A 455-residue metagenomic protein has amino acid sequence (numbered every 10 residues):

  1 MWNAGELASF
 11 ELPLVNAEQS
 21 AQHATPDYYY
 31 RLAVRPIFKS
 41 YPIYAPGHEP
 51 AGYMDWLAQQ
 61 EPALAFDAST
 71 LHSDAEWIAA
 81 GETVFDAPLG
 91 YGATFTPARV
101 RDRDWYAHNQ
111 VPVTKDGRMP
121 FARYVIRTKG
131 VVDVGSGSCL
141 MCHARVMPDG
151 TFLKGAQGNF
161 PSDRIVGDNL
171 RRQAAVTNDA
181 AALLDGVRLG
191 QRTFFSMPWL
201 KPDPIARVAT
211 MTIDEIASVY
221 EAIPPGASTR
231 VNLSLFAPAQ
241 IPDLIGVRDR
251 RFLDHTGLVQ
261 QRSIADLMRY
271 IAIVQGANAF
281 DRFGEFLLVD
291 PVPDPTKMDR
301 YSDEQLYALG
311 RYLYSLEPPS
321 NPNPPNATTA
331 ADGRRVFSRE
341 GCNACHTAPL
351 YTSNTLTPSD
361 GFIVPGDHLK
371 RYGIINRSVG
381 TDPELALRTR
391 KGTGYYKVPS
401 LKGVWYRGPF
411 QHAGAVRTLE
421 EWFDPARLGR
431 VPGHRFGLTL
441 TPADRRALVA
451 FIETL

Functional and structural regions predicted by a protein language model:
M1-L455: Periplasmic c-type cytochrome electron-transfer domains
